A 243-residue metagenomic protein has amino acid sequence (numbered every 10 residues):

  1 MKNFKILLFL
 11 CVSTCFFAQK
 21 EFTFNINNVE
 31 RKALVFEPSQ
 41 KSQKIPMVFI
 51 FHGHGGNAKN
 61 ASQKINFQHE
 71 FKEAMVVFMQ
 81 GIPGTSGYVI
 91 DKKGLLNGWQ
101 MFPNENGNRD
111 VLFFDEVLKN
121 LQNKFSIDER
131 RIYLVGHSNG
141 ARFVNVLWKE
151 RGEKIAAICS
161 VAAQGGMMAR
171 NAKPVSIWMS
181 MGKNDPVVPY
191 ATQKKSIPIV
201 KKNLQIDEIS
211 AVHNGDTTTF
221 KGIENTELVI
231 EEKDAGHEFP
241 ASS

Functional and structural regions predicted by a protein language model:
M1-Q19: Bacterial Sec-dependent N-terminal signal peptides
F24-E37, Q43-R130, E150: Serine-hydrolase catalytic machinery in alpha/beta-hydrolase-like enzymes
I45, N104-L112, S138, K149 (+2 more regions): Soluble non-cytosolic domains of exported or imported proteins
F51, V161, E232-K233: Alpha/beta-hydrolase
K59-N66, V161-R170, V212-K221: Alpha-helical scaffolding within the catalytic cores of extracellular/periplasmic polymer-degrading hydrolases
K59-Q63, Y88-D91, V146-L147, A169-K173 (+2 more regions): Short, solvent-exposed loop/turn and secondary-structure capping segments
N123-K124, E129-P174: Primarily recognizes the serine-hydrolase "nucleophile elbow" in alpha/beta-hydrolase and SGNH/GDSL folds
S176-S180, P186, K194, V200 (+1 more regions): C-terminal catalytic histidine-bearing segment of alpha/beta-hydrolase fold enzymes
